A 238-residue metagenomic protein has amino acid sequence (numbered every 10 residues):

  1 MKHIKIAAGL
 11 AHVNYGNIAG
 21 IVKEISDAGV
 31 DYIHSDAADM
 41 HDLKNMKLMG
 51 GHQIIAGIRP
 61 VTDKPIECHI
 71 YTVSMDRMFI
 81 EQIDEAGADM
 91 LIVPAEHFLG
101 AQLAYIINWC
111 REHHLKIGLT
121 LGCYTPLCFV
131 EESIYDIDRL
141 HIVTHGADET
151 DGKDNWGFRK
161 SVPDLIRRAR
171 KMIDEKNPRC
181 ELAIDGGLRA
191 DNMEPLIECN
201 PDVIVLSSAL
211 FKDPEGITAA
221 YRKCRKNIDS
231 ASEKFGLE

Functional and structural regions predicted by a protein language model:
M1-M90, F98-G100, V130-I137, G157 (+6 more regions): Conserved N-terminal beta1-alpha1 strand-loop-helix module at the mouth
A7, I33-H34, E67, I92 (+4 more regions): Conserved beta-strand positions in the central sheet of alpha/beta enzyme cores
G9, H69-Y71, P94, T120 (+1 more regions): Structural motif
Y32, K116, E181: Hydrophobic "anchor" residues on beta-strands that sit immediately upstream of conserved functional sites
Q82-F129: Hydrophobic, well-structured mid-protein blocks that either form specific transmembrane helices
M90-L99, I142-D154, C199-Y221: Glycine-rich phosphate-binding active-site loops on the catalytic face of alpha/beta enzymes
L182-L188, V205-L210: Glycine-rich beta-strand-to-loop/alpha-helix junction loops that act as flexible
G187-C199: Acidic, divalent-metal-coordinating active-site segment for phosphoryl/phosphodiester hydrolysis, typified by short
